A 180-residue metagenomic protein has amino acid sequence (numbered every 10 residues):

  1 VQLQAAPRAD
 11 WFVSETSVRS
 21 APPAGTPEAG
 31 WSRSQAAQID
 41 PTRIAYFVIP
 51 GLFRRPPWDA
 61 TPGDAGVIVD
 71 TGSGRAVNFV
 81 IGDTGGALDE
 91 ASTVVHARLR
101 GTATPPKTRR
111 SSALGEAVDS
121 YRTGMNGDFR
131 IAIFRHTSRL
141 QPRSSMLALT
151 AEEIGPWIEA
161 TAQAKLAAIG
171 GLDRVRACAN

Functional and structural regions predicted by a protein language model:
V1-A76, G82, L99-A103, L114-C178: Cell wall/extracellular polymer interaction/catalysis modules
N78-F79, E90: Extended hydrophobic-aromatic, low-complexity segments
G85-L99: Short, solvent-exposed secondary-structure boundary/capping segments
R110-S112: A generic membrane alpha-helix/interface feature
